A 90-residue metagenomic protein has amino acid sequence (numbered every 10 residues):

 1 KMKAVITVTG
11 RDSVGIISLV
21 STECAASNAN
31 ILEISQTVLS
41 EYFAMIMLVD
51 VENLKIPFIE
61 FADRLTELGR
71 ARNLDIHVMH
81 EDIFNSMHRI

Functional and structural regions predicted by a protein language model:
K1-I90: A conserved regulatory-domain signal marking ACT and ACT-like small-molecule sensing domains and adjacent regulatory
